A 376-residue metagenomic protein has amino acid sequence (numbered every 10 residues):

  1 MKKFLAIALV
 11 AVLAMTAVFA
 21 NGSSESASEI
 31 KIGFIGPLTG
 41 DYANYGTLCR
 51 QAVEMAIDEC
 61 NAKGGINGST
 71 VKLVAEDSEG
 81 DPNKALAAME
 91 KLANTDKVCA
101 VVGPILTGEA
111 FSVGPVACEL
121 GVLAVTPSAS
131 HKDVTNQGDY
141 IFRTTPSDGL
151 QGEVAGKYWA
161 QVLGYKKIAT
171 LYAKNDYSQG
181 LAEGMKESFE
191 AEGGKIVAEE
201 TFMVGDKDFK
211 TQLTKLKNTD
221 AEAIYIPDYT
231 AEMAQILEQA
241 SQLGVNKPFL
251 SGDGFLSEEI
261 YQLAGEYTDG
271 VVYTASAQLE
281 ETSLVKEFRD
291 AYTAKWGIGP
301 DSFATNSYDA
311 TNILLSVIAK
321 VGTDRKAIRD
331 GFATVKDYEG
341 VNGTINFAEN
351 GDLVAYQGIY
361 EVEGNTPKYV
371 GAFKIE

Functional and structural regions predicted by a protein language model:
K2-L9, A14-E376: Extracytosolic ligand-binding ectodomains
